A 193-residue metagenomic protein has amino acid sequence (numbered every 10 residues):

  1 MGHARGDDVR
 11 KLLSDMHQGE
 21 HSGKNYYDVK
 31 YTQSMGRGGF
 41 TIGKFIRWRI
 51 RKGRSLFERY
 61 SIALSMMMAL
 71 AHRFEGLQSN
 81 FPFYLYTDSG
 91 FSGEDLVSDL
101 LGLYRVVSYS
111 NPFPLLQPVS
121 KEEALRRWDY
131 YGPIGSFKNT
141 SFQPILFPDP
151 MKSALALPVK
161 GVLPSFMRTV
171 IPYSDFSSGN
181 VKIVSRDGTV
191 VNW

Functional and structural regions predicted by a protein language model:
M1-D88, V106-W193: Bulky hydrophobic segments
S89-G93: Replace "multi-pass membrane enzymes" with "multi-pass membrane proteins
D95, L101: Divalent metal-coordination and catalytic microenvironments
